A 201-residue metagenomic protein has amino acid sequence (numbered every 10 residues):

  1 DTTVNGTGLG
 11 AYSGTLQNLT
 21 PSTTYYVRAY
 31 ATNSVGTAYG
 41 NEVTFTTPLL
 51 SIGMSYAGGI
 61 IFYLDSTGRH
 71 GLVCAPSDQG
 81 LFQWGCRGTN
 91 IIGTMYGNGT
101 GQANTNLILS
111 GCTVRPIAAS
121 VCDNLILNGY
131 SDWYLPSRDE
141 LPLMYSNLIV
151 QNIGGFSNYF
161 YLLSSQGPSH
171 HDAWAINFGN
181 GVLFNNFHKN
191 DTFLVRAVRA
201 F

Functional and structural regions predicted by a protein language model:
D1, S13, Y30, T46 (+5 more regions): Residue-level detector of conserved, well-ordered beta-strand and adjacent loop positions that form binding/recognition
D1-L49: Short, surface-exposed linear motifs at loops/turns and structural transition points
T3, T15, T44, V73 (+3 more regions): Conserved beta-strand positions that form and line the central face of beta-propeller blades
L19, Q79, G167: Hydrophobic pocket-lining residues within nucleotide cofactor-binding pockets
P21-T23, Y39, G68, G129-D132 (+1 more regions): Short loop/turn segments at connectors of secondary-structure elements within structured domains
V27, L72, Y134: Conserved, well-structured core segments
L49-L127, D172-G179, T192-V198: Extracellular adhesion/carbohydrate-recognition regions
S66, R115-I117, N124, Y130-S131 (+1 more regions): C-terminal, surface-exposed recognition/capping segments
